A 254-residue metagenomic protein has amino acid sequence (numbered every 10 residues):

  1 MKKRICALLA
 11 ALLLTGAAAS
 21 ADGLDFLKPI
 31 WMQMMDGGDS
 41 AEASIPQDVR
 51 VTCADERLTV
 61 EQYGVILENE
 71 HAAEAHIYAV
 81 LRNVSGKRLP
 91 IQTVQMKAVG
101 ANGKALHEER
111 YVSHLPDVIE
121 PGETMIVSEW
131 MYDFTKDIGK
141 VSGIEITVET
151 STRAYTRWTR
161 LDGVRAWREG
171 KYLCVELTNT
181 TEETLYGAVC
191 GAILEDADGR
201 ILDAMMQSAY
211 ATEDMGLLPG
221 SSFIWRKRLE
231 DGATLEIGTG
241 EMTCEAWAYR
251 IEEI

Functional and structural regions predicted by a protein language model:
M1-G23: Sec-dependent N-terminal signal peptides of Gram-positive bacterial secreted proteins and lipoproteins
S20-C174, T178-V189, E195-I254: Membrane engagement elements in two modes
